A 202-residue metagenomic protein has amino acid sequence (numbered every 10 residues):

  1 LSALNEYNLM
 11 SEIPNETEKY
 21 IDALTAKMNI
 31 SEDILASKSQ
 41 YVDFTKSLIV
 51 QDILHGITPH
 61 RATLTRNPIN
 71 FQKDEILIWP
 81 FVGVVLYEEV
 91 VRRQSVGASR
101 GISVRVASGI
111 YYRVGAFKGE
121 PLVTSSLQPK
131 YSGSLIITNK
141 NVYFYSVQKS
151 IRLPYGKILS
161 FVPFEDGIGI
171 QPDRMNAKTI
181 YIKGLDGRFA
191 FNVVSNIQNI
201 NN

Functional and structural regions predicted by a protein language model:
L1-A62, L135: Amphipathic alpha-helical protein-interaction segments
A3, A23-A26, A36, A62 (+5 more regions): A sequence-composition feature that detects small, non-aromatic residues
L4, I21, V114-P121, S125 (+2 more regions): A near-ubiquitous, low-amplitude feature marking generic local secondary-structure context
E6, E12, E16-E18, E32 (+6 more regions): Glutamate identity and glutamate-enriched acidic tracts
T17, T25, T45, T58 (+6 more regions): Residue-identity detector for threonine
A36-S134: Anionic N-terminal interaction surfaces
I53, P68-I69, I76, V85-L86 (+5 more regions): Acidic, Ser/Thr- and proline-rich intrinsically disordered linker/docking segments of eukaryotic scaffolds
